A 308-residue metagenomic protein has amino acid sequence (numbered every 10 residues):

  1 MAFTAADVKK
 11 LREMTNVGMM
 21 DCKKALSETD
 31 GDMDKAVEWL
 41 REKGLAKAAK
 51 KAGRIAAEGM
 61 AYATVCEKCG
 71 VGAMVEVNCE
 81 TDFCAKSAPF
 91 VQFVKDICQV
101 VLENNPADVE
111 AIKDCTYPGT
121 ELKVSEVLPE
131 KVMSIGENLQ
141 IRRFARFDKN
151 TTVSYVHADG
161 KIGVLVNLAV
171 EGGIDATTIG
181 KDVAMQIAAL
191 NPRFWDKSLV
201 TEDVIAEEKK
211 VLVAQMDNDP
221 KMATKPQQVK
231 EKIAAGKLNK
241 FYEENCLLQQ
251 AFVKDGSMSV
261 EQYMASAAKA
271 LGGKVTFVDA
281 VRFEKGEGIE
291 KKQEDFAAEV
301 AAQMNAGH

Functional and structural regions predicted by a protein language model:
A2-H308: N-terminal assembly/interaction segments in proteins that build large macromolecular machines
